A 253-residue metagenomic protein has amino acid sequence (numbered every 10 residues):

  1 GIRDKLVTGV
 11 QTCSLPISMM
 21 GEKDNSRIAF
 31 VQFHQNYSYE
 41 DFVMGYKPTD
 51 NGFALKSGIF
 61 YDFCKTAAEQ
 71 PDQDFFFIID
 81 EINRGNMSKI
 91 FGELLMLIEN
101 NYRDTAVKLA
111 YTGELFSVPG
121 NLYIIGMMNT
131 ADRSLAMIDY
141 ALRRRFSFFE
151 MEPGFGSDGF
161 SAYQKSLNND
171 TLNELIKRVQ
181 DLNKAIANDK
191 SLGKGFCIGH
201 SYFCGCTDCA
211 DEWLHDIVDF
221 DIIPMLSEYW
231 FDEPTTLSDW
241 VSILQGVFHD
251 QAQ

Functional and structural regions predicted by a protein language model:
G1-C13: Single conserved hydrophobic/aromatic residue that forms the stacking wall/gate of nucleotide- or nucleobase-binding
S18-N51: AAA+/P-loop NTPase substrate/partner-engagement loops
N25-I28, M137-F155: A short helix-turn-beta junction within AAA+ P-loop NTPase domains corresponding to the substrate/partner-engaging
N51-A68, D74-F75, I90-G120, M151 (+1 more regions): Substrate-gripping "pore-loop 1 plus following alpha2 helix"
D72-I98, L135-L142: Conserved AAA+/SF3 P-loop NTPase catalytic/coupling segment centered on the Walker-B
I78, L122-N129: Structural recognition of the conserved hydrophobic beta-strand(s) that form the central parallel beta-sheet of P-loop
S161-T235: Conserved AAA+ ATPase small/helical "lid" subdomain
W230-Q253: C-terminal engagement/docking regions of AAA+ P-loop ATPases
